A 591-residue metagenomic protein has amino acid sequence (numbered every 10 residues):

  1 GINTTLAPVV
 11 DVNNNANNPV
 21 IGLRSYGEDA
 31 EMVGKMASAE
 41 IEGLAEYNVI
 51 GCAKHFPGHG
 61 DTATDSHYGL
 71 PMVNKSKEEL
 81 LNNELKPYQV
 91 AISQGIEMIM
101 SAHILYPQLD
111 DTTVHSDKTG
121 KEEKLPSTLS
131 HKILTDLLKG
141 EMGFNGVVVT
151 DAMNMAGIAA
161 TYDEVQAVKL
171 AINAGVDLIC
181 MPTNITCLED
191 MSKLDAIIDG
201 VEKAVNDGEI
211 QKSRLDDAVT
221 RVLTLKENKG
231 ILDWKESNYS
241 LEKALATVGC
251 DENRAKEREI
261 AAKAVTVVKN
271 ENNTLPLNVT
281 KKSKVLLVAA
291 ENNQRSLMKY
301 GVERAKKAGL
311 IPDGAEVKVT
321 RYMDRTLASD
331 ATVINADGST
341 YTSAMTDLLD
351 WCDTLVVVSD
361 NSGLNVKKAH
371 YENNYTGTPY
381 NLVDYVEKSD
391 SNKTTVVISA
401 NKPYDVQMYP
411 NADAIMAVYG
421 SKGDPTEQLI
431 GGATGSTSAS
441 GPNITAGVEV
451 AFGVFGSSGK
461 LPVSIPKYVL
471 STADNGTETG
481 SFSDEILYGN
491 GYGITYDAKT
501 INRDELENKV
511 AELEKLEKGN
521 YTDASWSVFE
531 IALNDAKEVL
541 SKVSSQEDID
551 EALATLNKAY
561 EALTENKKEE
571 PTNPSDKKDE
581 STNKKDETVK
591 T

Functional and structural regions predicted by a protein language model:
N3-N13, A53-H59, L105, I185-T186 (+2 more regions): Short glycine-enriched loops at secondary-structure junctions
N3-T5, N48-I50, E97-M98, V147 (+4 more regions): Beta-sheet entry/capping signal
N13-N17, G60-S66, P107-T112, I231-E236 (+2 more regions): Short acidic/His/Gly/Ser-rich catalytic and metal-binding motifs that mark active-site loops of diverse hydrolases
N17-P19, I198: Acidic/polar active-site rim loop that often engages polyanionic ligands
E28-K203, D207-E209, S213-R214, R221: Second-shell residues forming the walls of enzyme active-site clefts
H131, G140, A159-E512, G519-D523 (+4 more regions): Preference for extracellular/luminal or secreted protein segments
K515, V539-S541: Extracellular beta-sheet repeat scaffolds used for adhesion and glycan interaction
K584-T591: Short, intrinsically disordered, charge-balanced linker/junction segments flanking boundaries in proteins
